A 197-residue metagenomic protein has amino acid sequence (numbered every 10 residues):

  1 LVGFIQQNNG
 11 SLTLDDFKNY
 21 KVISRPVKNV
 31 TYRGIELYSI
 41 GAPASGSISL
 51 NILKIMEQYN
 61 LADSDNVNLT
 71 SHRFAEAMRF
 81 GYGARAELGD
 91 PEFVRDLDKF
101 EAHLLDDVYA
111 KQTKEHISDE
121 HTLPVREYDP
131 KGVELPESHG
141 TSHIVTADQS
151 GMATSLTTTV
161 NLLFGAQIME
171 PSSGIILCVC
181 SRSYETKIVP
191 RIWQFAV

Functional and structural regions predicted by a protein language model:
L1-A42, H103, K114-P136, T146 (+1 more regions): Accessory "access/gating" subregions that flank catalytic or transport cores
I5-N9, M56, N60, Y82-R85 (+1 more regions): Sec/Tat-exported extracytoplasmic proteins
S11-T13, M152-V197: Active-site rim segments in enzyme catalytic domains, especially the processed small/beta chain of N-terminal
R25, Y32, S47, H139 (+1 more regions): Short, solvent-exposed loop/turn segments at the edges of secondary structure
L37-Y38, D63-N66, R191-F195: Short beta-alpha connecting loops at secondary-structure transitions that line or flank enzyme active sites
Y38-G46, T141-V145, S155-I168: Glycine-rich phosphate/pyrophosphate-binding beta-alpha loops
Q58-T159, S173: Internal maturation/activation junctions in enzymes
